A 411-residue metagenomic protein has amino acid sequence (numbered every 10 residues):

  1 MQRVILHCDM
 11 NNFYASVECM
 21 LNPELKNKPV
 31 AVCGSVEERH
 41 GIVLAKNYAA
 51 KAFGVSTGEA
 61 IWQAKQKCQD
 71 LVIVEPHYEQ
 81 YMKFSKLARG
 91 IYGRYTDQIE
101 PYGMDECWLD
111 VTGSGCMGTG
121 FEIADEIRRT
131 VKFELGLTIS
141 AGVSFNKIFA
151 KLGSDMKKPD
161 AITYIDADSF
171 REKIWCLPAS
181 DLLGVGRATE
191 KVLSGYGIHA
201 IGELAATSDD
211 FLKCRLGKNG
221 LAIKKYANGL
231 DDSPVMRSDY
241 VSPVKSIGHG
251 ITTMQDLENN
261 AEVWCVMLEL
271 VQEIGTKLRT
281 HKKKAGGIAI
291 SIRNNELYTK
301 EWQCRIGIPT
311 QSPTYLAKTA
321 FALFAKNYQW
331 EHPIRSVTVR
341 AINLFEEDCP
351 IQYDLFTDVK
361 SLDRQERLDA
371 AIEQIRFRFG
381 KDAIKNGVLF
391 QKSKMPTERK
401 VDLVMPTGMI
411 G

Functional and structural regions predicted by a protein language model:
M1-K225, V235-S238, T276, V359-G411: Gly/Gly-Pro- and Ser/Thr-rich, intrinsically disordered tail segments characteristic of DNA damage-repair and tolerance
H7, T189-P333: DNA-contacting surface of Y-family translesion DNA polymerases
F13, V36-R39, N295-T299, L344-E347: Short, charged/polar surface micro-motifs in flexible loops or helix N-caps
V72-I73, Y298-W302, C349-P350: Short small-residue beta-strand/loop micro-motif enriched in glycine and branched aliphatics
Y102-E106, S144-K147, K283-G287, H332-S336: Short Gly/Ser/Thr- and Asp/Glu-enriched loop/turn motifs at secondary-structure junctions
C107-G113, E301-C304, Q352-T357: Short, hydrophobic beta-strand segments
T138-S140, A289, S336-T338: Residues at or immediately flanking beta-strands
F321-R378: C-terminal hydrophobic structural anchor segments that stabilize assembly/packing rather than catalytic chemistry
